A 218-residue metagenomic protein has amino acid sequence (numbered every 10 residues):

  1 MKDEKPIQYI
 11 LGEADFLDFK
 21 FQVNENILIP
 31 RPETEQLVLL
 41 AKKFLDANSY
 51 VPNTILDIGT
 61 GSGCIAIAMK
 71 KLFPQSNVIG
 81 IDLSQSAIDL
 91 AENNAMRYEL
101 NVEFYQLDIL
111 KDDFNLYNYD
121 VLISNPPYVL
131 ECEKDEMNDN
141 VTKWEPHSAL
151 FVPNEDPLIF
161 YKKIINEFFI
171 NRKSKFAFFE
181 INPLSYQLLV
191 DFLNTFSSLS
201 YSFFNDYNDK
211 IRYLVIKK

Functional and structural regions predicted by a protein language model:
K2-F73, L83-L90, V215: SAM-dependent Rossmann-like transferase core, predominantly class I methyltransferases with a strong bias toward
Y9, E33-E35, N77, V129-L130 (+1 more regions): A generic alpha-helix propensity feature with a strong bias for hydrophobic helices
L56, I79, Y105: Conserved Rossmann-like nucleotide-binding pocket used by diverse enzymes that bind dinucleotide cofactors
S76-V78, S174-K175: A short, structure-level motif marking secondary-structure boundaries and short turns
L83-K217: S-adenosylmethionine
